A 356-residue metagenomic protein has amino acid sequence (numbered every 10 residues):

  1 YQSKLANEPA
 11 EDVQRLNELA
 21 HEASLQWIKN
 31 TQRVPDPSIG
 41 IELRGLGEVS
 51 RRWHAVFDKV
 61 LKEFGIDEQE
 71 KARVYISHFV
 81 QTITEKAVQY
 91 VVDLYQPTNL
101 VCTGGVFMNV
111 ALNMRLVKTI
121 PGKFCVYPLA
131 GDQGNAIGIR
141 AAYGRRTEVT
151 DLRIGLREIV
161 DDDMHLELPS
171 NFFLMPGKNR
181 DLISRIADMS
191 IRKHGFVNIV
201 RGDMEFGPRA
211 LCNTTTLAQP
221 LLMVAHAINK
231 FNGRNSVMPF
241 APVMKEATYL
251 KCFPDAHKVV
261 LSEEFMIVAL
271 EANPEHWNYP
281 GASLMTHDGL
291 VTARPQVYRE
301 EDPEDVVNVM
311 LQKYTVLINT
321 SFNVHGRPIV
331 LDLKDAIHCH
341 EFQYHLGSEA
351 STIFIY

Functional and structural regions predicted by a protein language model:
Y1-I28, M108, N113-Y356: Flexible beta->alpha loop and helix N-cap segments adjacent to enzyme active/binding sites
V13-F79: Active-site cores of enzymes that catalyze phosphoryl transfer or operate on phosphate-rich substrates
G40-E48, E68, A72-R73, Y95-L100 (+2 more regions): Short, mixed-charge, low-aromatic patches
E63-F64, L94-Y95, I353-Y356: Short amphipathic alpha-helical segments
R73-Q81, A225-N232: Charged, low-complexity, helix-prone segments enriched in Lys/Glu/Asp/Gln
Y75-L100: Phosphate/ATP-binding catalytic cores across multiple sugar-kinase/actin-like superfamilies, primarily ASKHA
H78-T82, T103, L129-G134: Short, conserved micro-motifs enriched in small and acidic residues
P97-G105, N198: Short glycine-rich phosphate-binding loop at a beta-alpha junction
